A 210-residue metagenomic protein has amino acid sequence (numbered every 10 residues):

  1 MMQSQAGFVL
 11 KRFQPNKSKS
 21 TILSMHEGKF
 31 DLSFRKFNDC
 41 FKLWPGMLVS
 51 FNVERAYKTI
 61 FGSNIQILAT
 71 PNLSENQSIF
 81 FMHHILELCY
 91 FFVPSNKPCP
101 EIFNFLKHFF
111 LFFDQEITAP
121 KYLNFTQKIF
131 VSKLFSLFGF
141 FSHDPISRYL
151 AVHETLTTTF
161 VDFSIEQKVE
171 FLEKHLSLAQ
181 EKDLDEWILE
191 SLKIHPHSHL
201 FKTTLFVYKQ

Functional and structural regions predicted by a protein language model:
M1-K17, L23-Q210: Non-catalytic alpha-helical scaffolds and adjoining flexible linkers that form interface surfaces for assembly
